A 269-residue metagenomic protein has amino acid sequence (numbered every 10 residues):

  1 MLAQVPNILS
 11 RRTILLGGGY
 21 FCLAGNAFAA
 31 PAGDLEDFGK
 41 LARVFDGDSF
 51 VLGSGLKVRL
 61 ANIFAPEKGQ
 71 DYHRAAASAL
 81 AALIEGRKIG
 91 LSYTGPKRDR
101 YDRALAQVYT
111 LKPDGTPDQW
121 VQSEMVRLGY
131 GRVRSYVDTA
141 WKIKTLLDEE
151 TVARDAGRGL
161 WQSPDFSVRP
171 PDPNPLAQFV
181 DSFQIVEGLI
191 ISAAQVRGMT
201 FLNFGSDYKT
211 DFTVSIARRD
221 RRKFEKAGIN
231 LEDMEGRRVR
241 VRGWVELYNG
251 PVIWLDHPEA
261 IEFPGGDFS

Functional and structural regions predicted by a protein language model:
L2-L9, I14-S269: Small beta-barrel nucleic-acid-binding modules, primarily SNase/OB-fold domains and secondarily Tudor-like barrels
